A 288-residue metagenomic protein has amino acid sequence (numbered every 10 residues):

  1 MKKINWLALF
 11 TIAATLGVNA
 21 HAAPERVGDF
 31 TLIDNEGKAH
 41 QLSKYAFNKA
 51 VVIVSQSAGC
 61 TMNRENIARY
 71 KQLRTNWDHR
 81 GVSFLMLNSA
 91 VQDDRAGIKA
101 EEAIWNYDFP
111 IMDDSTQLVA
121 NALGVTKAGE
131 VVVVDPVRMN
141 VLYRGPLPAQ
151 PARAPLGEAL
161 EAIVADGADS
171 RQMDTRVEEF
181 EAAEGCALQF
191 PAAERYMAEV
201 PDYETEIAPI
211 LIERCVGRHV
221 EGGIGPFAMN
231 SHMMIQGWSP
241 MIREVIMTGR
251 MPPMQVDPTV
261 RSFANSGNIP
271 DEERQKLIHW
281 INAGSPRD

Functional and structural regions predicted by a protein language model:
M1-A8: Bacterial N-terminal signal peptides that target proteins for export
A8-G17: Bacterial N-terminal signal peptides
H21-S43, C186, F190-A198, E204: N-terminal "domain-start" segment that seeds a small globular fold
S43-R64, A208: Short active-site neighborhood of thiol/selenol oxidoreductases, capturing the structured segment around
R64-W105, M112-A122: Structural microenvironment flanking redox-active thiols in thiol-disulfide oxidoreductases
E65, W105-Y107, Q117-P155: Thiol/disulfide oxidoreductase modules built on the thioredoxin-like
P136, V141-E199: Thiol-/selenol-based redox modules, centered on thioredoxin-like and closely related oxidoreductase domains
F180-D288: Aromatic- and Gly/Pro-enriched helix-to-coil junctions and flexible linker segments
